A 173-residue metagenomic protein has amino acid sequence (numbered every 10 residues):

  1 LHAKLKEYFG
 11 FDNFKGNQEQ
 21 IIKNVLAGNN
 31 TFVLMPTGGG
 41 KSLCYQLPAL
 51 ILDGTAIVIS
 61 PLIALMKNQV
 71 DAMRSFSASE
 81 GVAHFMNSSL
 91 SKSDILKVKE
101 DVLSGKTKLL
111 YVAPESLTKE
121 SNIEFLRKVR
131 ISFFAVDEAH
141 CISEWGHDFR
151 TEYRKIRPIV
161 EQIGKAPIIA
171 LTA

Functional and structural regions predicted by a protein language model:
L1-P36: Conserved pre-motif I regulatory segment
G28-L47, I57-S60, I169-T172: Walker A/P-loop
N30-F32, T55-I57, K108-L109, F133: Residue-level preference for the first positions of well-ordered beta-strands
T37, L62-I63, V112-S116, E138-A139 (+1 more regions): A short beta-strand-to-loop transition that corresponds to the Sensor-1 phosphate-sensing loop of AAA+ P-loop ATPases
A49-I51, S75-S79, E100-G105, E124-V129 (+1 more regions): Conserved catalytic network of the ASCE P-loop NTPase/AAA+ motor domain
A56-I57, I63-K119: Conserved nucleic-acid-binding Ia/Ib motif block in the N-terminal RecA-like helicase ATPase lobe
K108, S116-A170: SF2 helicase catalytic motif II
